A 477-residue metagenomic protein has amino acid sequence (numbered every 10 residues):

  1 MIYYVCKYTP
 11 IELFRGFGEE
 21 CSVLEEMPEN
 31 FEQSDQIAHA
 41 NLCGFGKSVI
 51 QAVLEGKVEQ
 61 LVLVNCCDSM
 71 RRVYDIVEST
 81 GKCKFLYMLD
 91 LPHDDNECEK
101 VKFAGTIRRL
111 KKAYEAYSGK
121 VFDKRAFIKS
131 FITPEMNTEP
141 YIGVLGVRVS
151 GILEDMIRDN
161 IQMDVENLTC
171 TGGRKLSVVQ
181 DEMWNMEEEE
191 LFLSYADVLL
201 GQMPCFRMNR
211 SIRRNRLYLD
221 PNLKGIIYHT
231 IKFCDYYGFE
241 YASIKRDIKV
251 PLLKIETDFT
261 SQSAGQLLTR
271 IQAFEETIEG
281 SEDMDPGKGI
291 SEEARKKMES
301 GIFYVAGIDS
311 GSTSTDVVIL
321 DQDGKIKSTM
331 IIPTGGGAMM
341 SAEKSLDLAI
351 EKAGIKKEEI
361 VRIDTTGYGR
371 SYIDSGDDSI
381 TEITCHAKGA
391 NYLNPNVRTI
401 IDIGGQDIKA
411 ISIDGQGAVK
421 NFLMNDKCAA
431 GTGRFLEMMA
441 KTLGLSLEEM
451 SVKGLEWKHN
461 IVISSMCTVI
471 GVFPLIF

Functional and structural regions predicted by a protein language model:
M1-V305, D323, C428-L436: An N-terminal assembly and electron-transfer interface module characteristic of large anaerobic redox and radical
D155-M156, V318-D321, A342, Y372-D377 (+5 more regions): Short acidic, glycine/serine/threonine-rich loops at helix termini
M298-D323, V397-D414: Gly/Thr-rich phosphate-binding beta-strand-loop-beta motif of the actin/hexokinase/Hsp70
G307-M340, L348, D426-K427: Short glycine-rich, Thr/Ser-proximal phosphate-binding strand/loop in the N-terminal lobe of ATP-dependent enzymes
M330, G335-A338, K420-L455: Glycine-rich phosphate-binding loop plus the immediately following alpha-helix
I331-T334, A353-T384, I411-S412, G417-K420: Short beta-strand-loop/turn "lid" adjacent to the catalytic site in phosphate-handling enzymes
K441-T442, M450-F477: Active-site rim beta-loop-alpha module in soluble metabolic enzymes
